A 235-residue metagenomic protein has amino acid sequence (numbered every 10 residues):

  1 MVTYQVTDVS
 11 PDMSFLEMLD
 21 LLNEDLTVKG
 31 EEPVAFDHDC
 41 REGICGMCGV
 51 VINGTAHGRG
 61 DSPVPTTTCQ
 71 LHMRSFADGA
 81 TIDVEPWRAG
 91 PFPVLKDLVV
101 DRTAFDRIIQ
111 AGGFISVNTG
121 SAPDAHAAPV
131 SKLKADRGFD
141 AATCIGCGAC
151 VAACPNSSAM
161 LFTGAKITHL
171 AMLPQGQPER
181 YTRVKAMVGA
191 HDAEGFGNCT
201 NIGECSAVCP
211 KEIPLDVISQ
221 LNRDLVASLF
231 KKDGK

Functional and structural regions predicted by a protein language model:
V2-Q5, T66-T68, P155: Well-ordered beta-strand positions in beta-sheet-rich domains
V2-S14: Short, contiguous acidic and Ser/Thr-rich linear segments
S10, T27-P33, A56-P65, S75-A80 (+1 more regions): Intrinsically disordered, low-complexity coil segments
M13-E32, E85-K235: Ferredoxin-type iron-sulfur electron-transfer modules in oxidoreductases and energy-metabolism complexes
L21-N53: A basic, amphipathic helix-loop patch mediating RNA/tRNA/ribosome contacts
F36-D37, D61, F162: Short, surface-exposed helix-loop/turn micro-motifs enriched in polar/charged residues
C45-A104: A generic, well-ordered mixed alpha/beta core segment in the N-terminal half of proteins
